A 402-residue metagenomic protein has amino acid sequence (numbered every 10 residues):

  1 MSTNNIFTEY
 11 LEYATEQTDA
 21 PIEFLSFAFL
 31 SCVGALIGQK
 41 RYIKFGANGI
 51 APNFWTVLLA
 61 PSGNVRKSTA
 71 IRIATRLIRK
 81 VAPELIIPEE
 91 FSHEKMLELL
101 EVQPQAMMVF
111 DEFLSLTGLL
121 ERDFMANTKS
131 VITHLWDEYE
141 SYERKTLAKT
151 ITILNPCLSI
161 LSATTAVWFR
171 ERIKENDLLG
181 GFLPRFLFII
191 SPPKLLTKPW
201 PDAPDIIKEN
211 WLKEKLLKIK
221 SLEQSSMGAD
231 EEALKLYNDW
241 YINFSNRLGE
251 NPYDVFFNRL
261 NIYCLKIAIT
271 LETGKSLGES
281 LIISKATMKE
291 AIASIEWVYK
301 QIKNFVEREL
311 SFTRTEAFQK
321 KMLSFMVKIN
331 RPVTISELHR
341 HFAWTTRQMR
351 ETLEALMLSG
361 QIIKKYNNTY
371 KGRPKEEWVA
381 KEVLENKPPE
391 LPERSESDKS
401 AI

Functional and structural regions predicted by a protein language model:
M1-I402: Phosphate-handling catalytic cores of nucleic-acid transaction enzymes
